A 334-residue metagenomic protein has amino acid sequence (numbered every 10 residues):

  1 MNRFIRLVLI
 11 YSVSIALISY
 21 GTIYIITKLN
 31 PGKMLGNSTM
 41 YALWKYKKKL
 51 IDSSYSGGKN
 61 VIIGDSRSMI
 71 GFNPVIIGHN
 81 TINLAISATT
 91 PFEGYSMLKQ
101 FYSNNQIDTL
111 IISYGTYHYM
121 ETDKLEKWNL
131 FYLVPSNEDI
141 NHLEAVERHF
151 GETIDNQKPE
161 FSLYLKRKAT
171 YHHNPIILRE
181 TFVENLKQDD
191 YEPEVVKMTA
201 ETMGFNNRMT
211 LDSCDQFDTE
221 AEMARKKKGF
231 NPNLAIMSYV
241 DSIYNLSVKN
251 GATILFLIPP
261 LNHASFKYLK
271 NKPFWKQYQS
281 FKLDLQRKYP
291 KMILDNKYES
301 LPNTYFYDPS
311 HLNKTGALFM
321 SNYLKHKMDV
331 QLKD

Functional and structural regions predicted by a protein language model:
R3, Y268-D334: Long, positively charged, glycine-interspersed low-complexity recognition regions
R6-K28: Hydrophobic membrane-insertion alpha-helices, especially the h-region of bacterial N-terminal signal peptides
I25-F101: Membrane/wall-proximal cationic-aromatic binding patches
K59-V61, T109, T253: Structural motif
I63-G64, S113, L257: Short hydrophobic segments within beta-strands
R67-E152: Membrane-embedded segments
W128-N250: Secreted/periplasmic serine-hydrolase-like ester/acetyl group-modifying domain
Y244-K270: Active-site segments of SGNH/GDSL-like serine hydrolases that catalyze O-acetyl group transfer/hydrolysis on lipids
